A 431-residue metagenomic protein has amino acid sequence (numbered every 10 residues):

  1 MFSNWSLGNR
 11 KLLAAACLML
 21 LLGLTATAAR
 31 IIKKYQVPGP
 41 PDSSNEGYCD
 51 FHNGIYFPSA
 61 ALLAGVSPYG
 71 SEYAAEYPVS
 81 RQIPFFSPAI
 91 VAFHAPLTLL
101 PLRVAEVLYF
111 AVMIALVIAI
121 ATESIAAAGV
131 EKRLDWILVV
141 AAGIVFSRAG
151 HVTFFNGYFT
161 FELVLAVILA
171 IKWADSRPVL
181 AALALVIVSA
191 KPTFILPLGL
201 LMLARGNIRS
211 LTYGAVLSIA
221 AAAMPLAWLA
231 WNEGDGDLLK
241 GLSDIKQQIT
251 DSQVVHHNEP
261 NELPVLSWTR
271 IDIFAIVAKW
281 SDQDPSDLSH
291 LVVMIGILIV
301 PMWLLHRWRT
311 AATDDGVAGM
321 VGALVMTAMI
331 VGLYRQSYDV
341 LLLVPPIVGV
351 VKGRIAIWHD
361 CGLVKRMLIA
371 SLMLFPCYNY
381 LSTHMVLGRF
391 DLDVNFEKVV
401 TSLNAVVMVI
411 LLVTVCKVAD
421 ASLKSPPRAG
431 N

Functional and structural regions predicted by a protein language model:
M1-L180, M202-S337: Primarily membrane-embedded glycan-assembly and transfer machineries that use lipid-linked glycans
R30, V351-N431: Aromatic-enriched
A111-L116, Y158-A166, K191-I195, G296 (+2 more regions): Membrane-embedded alpha-helical segments of multi-pass membrane proteins, especially the transmembrane helices
V167-K172, A190-F194, A221-A222, I347-G353: Alpha-helical transmembrane segments and their membrane-interface exit regions
A181-L183, N232-K240, L341-P345, D360-M367 (+1 more regions): A cytosolic-side transmembrane-helix exit/cap motif
A182-A184, T193-R205, A215, L341-L343: Transmembrane-embedded, aromatic-rich helix segments that form part of the hydrophobic channel/pocket engaging
L185, G214-A220, G322-M326, V364-P376: Central hydrophobic cores of alpha-helical transmembrane segments in multi-pass integral membrane proteins
Q336-K352: Hydrophobic/aromatic-rich transmembrane helices and adjacent perimembrane loops
